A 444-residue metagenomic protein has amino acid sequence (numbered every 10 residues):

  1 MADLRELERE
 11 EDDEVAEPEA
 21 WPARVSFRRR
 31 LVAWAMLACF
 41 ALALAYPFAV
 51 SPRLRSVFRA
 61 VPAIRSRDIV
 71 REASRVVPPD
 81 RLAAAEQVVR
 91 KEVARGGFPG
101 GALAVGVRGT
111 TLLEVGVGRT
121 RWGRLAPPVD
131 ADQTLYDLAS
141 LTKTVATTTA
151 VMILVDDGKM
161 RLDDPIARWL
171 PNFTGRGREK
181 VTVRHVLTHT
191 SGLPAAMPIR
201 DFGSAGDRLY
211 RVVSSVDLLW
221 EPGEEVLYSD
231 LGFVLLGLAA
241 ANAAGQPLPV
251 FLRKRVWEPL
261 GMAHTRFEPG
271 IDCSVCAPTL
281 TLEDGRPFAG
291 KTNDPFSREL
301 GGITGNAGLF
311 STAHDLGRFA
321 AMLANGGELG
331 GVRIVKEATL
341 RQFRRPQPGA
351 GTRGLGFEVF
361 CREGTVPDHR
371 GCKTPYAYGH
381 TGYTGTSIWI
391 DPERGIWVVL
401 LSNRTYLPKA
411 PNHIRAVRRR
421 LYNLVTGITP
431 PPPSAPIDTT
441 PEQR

Functional and structural regions predicted by a protein language model:
M1-P18: N-terminal intrinsically disordered, acidic low-complexity segments at the extreme N-terminus
W21-F40: N-terminal Sec-pathway targeting helices
L42-A60: Membrane-interface motif at the C-terminal end of an N-terminal transmembrane signal
F58, N325, T339, R344 (+3 more regions): Short, gly/Ser/Thr-rich active-site loops of penicillin-recognizing serine hydrolases
V76-Y136, K159-R161, Y210, D294 (+2 more regions): Short, conserved catalytic-motif segment at the N-terminal edge
A94-A104, R124-H185, W220-L231, T304-A307: Short active-site loop at a secondary-structure junction that contains or immediately precedes the catalytic residue(s)
R121, R176-A377: Short, surface-exposed loop or secondary-structure junction motifs that flank catalytic or metal-binding residues
A377-Y378, T384-W397: Short, surface-exposed beta-strand/loop micro-motifs that present aromatic residues
